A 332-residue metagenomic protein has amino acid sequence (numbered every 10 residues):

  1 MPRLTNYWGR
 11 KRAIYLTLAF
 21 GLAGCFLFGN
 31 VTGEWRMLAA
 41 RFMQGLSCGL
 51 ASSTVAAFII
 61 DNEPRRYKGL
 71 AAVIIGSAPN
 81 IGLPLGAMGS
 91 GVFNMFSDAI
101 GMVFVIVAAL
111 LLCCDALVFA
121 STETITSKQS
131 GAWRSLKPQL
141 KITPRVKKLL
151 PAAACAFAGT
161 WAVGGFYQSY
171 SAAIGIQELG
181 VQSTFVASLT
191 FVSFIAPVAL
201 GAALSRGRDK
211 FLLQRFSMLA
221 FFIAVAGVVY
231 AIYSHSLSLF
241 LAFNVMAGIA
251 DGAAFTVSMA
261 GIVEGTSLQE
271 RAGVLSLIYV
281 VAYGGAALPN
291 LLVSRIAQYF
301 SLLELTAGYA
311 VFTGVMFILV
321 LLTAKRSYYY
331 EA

Functional and structural regions predicted by a protein language model:
M1-R10, V198-Q214, A297: Helix-to-loop junctions at the C-terminal end of transmembrane segments in multipass secondary transporters
G9, N30-W35, A231-H235: Helix-breaking motifs and short loop linkers at transmembrane-helix boundaries and internal kinks in secondary membrane
G24, W35-Q44, S238-M246: Paired small-residue
A40-A78: Cytoplasmic helix-loop-helix junction between adjacent transmembrane helices in 12-TM secondary transporters
R65-T122: Helix-loop-helix hairpin linking two adjacent transmembrane segments in secondary transporters
V186-K210, A220-A224: Transmembrane alpha-helices of Major Facilitator/SLC transporters
L212-V257: C-terminal transmembrane helical hairpin of 12-TM major facilitator-type secondary transporters
D251, V257-A310: A late C-terminal transmembrane helix in Major Facilitator Superfamily
